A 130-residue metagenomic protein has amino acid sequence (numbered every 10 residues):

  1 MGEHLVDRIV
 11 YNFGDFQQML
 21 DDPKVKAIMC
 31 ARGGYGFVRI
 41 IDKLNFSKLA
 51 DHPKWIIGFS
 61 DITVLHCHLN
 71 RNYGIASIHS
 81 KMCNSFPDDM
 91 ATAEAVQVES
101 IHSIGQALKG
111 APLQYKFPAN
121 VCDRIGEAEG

Functional and structural regions predicted by a protein language model:
M1-V25: ATP/NTP phosphate-donor binding region
G14, G34-F37, A50: Flexible gly/pro-rich beta->alpha loop and the following alpha-helix that scaffold active-site loops
D21, D42, C67-R71: Solvent-exposed polar/charged
V25-A31, P53-I56: A short, small-residue-rich loop immediately preceding and capping a beta-strand
M29-V38, K43, F59: N-terminal glycine-rich "phosphate-gripper" loop used for MgATP/nucleotide binding and carboxylate activation
G36-R39, T63-H68, S85-D89: Short, well-ordered, mixed-charge alpha-helical segments that flank or form enzyme active sites
L44-H68, A76-C83: Short, acidic/small-residue loops that bind anionic groups at enzyme active sites
G74-G130: Conserved anion/nucleotide-ligand pocket segment
